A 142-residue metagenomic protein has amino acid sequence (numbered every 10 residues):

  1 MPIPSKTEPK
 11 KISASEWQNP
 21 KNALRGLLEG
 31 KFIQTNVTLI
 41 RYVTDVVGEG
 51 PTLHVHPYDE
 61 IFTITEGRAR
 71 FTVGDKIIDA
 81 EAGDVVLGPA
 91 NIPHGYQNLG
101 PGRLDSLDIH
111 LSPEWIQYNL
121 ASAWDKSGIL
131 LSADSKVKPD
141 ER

Functional and structural regions predicted by a protein language model:
M1-V37, T52, S122-R142: A short, N-terminal "cap"/entry segment at the start of jelly-roll beta-barrel domains of the cupin/DSBH fold
T35-T38, V43, G95-R142: Double-stranded beta-helix
I40-V55: Conserved short histidine dyad/triad with adjacent acidic residue
L53, F71-T72, G88, H94-P101 (+1 more regions): Short beta-strand His + acidic residue motifs that chelate non-heme Fe in jelly-roll/DSBH and cupin folds
V55, T63, A80: Conserved strand-loop elements at the edges of beta-sheets that form or border functional pockets
D59, I64-A69: Glycine- and acidic-residue-biased ligand/ion/polar-headgroup-sensing regions
D75-A90: Short acidic-glycine-tyrosine-enriched beta hairpin
